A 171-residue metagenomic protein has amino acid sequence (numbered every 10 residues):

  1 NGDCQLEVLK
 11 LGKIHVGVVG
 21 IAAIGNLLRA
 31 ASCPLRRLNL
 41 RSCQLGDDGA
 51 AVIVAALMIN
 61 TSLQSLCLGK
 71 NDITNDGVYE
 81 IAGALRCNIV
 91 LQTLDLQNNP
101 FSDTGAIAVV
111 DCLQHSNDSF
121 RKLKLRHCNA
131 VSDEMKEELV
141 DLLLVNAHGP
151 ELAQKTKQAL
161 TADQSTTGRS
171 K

Functional and structural regions predicted by a protein language model:
N1-K171: Leucine-rich tandem repeat or coiled-coil scaffolds
